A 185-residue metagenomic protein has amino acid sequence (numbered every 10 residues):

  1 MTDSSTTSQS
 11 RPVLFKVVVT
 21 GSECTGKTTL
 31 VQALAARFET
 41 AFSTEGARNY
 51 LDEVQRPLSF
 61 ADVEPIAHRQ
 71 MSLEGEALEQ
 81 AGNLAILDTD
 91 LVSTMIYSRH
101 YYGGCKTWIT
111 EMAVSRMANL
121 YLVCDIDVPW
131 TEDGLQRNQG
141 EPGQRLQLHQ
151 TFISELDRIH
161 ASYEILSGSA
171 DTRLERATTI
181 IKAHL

Functional and structural regions predicted by a protein language model:
M1-F15: Extreme N-terminal, non-catalytic leader segments that precede Walker-type/kinase nucleotide-binding cores
V19: Hydrophobic anchor at the beta1->P-loop junction of P-loop NTPases
E23: The conserved Walker
K27: Conserved lysine of the Walker
Q32-G75: Conserved substrate/cofactor phosphate-moiety recognition/catalytic segment in nucleotide-dependent phosphotransferases
P57-G103: Conserved nucleotide-sensing/catalytic segment adjacent to the nucleotide-binding pocket in NTP-handling enzymes
Y102-T172, T178-T179: A glycine- and Lys/Arg-enriched "phosphate-lid" helix/loop adjacent to the NTP-binding pocket of small-molecule kinases
